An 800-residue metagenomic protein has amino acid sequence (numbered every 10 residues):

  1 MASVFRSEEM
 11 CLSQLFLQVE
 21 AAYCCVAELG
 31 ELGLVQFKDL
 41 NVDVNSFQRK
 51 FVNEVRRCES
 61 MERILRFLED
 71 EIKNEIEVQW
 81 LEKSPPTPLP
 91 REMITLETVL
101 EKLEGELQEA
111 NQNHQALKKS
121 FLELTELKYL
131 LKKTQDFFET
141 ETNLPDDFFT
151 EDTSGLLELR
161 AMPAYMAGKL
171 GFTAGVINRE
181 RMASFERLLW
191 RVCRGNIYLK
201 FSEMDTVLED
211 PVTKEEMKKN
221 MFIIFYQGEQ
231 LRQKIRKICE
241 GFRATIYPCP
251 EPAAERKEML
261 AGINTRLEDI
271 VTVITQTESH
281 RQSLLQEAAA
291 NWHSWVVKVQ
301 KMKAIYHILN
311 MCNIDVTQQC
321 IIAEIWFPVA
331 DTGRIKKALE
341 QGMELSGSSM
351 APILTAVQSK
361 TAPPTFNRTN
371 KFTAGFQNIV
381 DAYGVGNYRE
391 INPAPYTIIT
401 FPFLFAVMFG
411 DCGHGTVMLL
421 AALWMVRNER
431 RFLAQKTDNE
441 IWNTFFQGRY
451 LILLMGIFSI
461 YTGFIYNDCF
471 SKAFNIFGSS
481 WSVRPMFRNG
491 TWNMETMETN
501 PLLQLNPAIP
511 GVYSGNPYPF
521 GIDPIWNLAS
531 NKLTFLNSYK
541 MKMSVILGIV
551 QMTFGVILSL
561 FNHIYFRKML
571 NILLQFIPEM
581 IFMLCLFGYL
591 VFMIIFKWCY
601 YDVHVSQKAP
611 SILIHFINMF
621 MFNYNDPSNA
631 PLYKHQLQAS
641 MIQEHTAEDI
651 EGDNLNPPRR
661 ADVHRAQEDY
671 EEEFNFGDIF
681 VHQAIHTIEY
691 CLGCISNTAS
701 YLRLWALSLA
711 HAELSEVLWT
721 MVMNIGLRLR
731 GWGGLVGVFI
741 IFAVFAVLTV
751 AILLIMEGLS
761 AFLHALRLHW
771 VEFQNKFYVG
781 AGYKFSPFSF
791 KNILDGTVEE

Functional and structural regions predicted by a protein language model:
M1-T397, F401, C412, M425 (+3 more regions): Long, charged N-terminal accessory/stalk domains
A2-C11, Q18-L34, S184, N291-S294 (+4 more regions): Conserved, carboxylate-rich catalytic/transport cores that coordinate ions
